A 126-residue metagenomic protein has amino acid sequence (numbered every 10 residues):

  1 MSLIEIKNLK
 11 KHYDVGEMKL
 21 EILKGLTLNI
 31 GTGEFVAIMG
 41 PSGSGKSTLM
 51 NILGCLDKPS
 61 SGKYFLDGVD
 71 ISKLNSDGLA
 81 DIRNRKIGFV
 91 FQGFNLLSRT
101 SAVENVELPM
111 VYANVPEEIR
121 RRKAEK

Functional and structural regions predicted by a protein language model:
L3, H12-G25: A short, flexible loop at the N-terminus of ABC-type nucleotide-binding domains that lies
E17-L20, I71-G88: ABC ATPase NBD coupling module
M39-P41: The feature captures the beta-strand-to-loop junction immediately N-terminal to the Walker
G54: Helix-to-loop junction immediately C-terminal to a conserved catalytic motif
G62-D70, K123: Conserved ABC transporter NBD signature motif
T100-P109: Short coil-to-helix segment of the ABC ATPase nucleotide-binding domain corresponding to the Q-loop/switch region
V111-Y112, E118-K126: ABC ATPase nucleotide-binding domain helical subdomain, centered on the C-loop/LSGGQ "ABC signature"
